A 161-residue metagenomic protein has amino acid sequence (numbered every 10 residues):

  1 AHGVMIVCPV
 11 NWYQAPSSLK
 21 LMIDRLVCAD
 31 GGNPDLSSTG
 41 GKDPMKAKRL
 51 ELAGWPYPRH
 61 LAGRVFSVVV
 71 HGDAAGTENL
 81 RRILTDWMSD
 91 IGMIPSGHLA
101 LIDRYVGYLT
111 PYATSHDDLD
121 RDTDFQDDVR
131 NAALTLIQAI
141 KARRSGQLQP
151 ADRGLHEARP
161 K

Functional and structural regions predicted by a protein language model:
A1-I91: Helix-loop-strand module that forms the ligand-binding subsite of alpha/beta enzymes
E78, T85-K161: Glycine-rich phosphate/pyrophosphate-binding loop and the adjoining helix
